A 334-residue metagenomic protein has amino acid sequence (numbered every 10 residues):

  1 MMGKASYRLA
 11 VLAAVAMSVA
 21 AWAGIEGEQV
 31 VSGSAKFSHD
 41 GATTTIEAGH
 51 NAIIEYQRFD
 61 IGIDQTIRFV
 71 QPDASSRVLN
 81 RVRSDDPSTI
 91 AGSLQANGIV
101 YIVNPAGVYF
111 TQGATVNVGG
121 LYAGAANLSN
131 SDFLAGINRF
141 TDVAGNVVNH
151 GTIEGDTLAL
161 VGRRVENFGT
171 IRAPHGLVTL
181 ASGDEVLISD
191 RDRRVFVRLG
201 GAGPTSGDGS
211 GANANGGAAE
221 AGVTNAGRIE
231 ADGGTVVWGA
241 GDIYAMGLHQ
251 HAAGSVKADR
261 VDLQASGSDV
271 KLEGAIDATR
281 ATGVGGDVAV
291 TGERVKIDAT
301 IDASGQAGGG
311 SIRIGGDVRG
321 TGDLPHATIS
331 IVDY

Functional and structural regions predicted by a protein language model:
M2-Y334: Extracellular and secretory-pathway beta-repeat/beta-biased strand scaffolds
